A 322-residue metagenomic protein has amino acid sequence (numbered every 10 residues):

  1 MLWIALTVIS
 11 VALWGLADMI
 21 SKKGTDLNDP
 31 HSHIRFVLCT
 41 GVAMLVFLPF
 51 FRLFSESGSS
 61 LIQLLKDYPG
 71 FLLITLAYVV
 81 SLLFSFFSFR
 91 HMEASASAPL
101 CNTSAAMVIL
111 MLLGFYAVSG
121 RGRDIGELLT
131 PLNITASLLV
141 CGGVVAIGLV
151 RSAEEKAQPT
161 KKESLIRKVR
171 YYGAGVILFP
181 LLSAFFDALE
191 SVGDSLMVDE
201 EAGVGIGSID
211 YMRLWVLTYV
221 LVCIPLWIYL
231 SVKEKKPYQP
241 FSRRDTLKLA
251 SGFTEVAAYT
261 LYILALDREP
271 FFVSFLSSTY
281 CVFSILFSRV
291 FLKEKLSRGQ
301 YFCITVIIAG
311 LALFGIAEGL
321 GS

Functional and structural regions predicted by a protein language model:
M1-L76, L82-M92, D124, L128 (+7 more regions): Membrane-interface interhelical linkers
V11, G15, M19, P49 (+11 more regions): Hydrophobic/small/kink-forming positions within alpha-helical transmembrane segments of polytopic membrane proteins
A43-F47, L100-S119, T218-L221, A257-L261 (+3 more regions): Alpha-helical transmembrane segments of compact multi-pass small-molecule transporters, enriched in specific families
S85-T135: Membrane-interface helix-loop-helix junctions at boundaries between adjacent transmembrane segments
L138-C141, I285: Alpha-helical transmembrane segments of multi-pass membrane proteins
S195-M197: C-terminal accessory extensions appended to soluble enzyme cores
C303-E318: Final/C-terminal transmembrane alpha-helix of multipass membrane proteins
